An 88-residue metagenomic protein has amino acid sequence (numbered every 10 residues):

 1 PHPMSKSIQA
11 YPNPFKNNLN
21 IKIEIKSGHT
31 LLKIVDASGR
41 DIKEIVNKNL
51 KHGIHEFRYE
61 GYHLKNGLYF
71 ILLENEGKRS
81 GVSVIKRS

Functional and structural regions predicted by a protein language model:
H2-Y11, F15-S88: C-terminal outer-membrane/trafficking sorting elements
